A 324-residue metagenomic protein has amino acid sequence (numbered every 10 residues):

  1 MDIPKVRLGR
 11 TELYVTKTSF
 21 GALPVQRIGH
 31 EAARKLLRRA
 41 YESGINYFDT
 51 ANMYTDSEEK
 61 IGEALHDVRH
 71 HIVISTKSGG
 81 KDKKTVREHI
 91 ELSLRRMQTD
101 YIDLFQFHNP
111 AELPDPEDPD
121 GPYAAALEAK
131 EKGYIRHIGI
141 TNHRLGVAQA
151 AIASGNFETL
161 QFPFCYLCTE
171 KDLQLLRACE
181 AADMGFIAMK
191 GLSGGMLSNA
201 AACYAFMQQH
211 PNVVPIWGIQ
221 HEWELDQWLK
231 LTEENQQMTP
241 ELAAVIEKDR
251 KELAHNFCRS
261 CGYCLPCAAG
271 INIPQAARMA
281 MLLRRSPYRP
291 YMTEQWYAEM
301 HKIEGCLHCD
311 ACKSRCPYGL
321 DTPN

Functional and structural regions predicted by a protein language model:
M1-I72: N-terminal binding-site loop/beta-alpha segment at the start of enzyme catalytic domains that lines or forms
I3, L37, E58, G62 (+7 more regions): Generic structural signal for well-ordered alpha-helices, preferentially at hydrophobic/aromatic core positions
L8, F20, F48, I61 (+10 more regions): Conserved, mostly hydrophobic/aromatic
G21, A51, F105-H108, T141 (+3 more regions): Conserved residues at the C-terminal ends of beta-strands
I28-E31, E42, K81-I187, L192-G195: Glycine/proline-rich, positively charged, aromatic-decorated active-site loop/lid region on the catalytic face
Y41, I45-N46, Q174-A188, L192-N324: Structured C-terminal cap/extension of enzyme domains
N46-N52, S75-T76, R136-G139, T159-F162 (+3 more regions): Short catalytic-loop micro-motif centered on adjacent basic/acidic residues
H71-I74, F157-C165, Q236-L242: Short hydrophobic/aromatic-enriched beta-strand-loop microsegments
